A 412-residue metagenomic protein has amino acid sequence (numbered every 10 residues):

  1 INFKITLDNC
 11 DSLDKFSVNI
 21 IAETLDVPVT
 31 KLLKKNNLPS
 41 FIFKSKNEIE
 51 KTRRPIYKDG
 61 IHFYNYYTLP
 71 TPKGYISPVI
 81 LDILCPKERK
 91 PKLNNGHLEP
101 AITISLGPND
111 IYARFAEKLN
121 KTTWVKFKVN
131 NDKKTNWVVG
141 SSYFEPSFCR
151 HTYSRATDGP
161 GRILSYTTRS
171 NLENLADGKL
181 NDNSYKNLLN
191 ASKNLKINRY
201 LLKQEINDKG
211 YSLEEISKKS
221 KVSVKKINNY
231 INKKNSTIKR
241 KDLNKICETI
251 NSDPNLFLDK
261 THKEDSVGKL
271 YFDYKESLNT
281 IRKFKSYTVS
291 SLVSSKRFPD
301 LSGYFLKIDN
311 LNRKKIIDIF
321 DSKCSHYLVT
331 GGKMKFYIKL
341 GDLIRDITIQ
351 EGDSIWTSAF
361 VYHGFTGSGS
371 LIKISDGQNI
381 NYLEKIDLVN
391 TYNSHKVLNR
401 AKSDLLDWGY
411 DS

Functional and structural regions predicted by a protein language model:
I1, N183-E215: A short, Lys/Arg-rich alpha-helix, primarily the initiator
N2, V29, L213, V224-K225 (+1 more regions): The DNA-contacting recognition helix of HTH DNA-binding domains and analogous helical DNA-recognition elements
N2-A22, K35-N37, K221-I238, K260: Recognition helix of helix-turn-helix/homeodomain-like DNA-binding domains that insert into the DNA major groove
N19, K203, E214-K218, K225 (+1 more regions): Residues within the helices of the helix-turn-helix
E23-L84, R240, E248-I308, T391-S412: A short, N-terminal "cap"/entry segment at the start of jelly-roll beta-barrel domains of the cupin/DSBH fold
I80-D82, S141-F144, C149-L180, D300-K307 (+3 more regions): A short hydrophobic beta-strand segment most commonly corresponding to one strand of the jelly-roll/cupin
I83-P86, N94-K121, L306-L311, D318-L340: Short, conserved beta-strand element in jelly-roll/cupin
A113-T152, K335-G364: Short acidic-glycine-tyrosine-enriched beta hairpin
